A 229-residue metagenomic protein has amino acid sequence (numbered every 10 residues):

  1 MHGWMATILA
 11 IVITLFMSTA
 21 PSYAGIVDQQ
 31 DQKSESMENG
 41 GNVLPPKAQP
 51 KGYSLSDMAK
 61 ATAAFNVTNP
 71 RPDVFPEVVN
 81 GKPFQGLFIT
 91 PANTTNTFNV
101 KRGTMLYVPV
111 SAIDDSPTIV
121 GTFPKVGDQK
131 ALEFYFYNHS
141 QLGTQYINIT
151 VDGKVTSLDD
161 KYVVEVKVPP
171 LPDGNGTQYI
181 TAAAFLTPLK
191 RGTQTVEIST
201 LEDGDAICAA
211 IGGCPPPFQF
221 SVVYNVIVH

Functional and structural regions predicted by a protein language model:
M1-I26: Secretory targeting signatures
Q30-V151, V155-T187, T195-H229: Beta-strand-rich recognition domains
